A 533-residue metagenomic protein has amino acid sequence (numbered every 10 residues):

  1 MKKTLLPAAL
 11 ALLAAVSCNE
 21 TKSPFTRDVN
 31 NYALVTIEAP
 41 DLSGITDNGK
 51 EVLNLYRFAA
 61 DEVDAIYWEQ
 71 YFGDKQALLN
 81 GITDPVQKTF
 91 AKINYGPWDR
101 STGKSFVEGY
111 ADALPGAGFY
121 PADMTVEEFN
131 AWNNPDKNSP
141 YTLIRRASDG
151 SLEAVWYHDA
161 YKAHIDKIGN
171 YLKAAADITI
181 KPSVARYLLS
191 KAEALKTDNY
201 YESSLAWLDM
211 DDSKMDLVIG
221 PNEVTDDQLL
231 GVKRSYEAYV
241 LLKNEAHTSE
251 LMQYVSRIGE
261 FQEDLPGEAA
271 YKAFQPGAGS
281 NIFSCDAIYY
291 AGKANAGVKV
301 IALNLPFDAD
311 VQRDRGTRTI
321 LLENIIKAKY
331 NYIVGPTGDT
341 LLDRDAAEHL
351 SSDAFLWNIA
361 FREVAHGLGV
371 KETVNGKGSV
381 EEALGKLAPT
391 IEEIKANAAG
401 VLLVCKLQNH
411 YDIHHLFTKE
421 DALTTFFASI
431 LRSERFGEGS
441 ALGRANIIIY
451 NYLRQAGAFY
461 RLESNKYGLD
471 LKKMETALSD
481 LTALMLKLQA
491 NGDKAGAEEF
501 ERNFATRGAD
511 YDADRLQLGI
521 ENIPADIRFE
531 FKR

Functional and structural regions predicted by a protein language model:
A14-S17: C-terminal motif of bacterial Sec signal peptides marking the signal peptidase cleavage site
S23-K191: N-terminal helix-rich structural modules
Y157-A160, H164-A347, S351: Contiguous, non-catalytic segments that form substrate-binding/exosite surfaces or channel walls
K181, P389-K406: An active-site-proximal "capping" alpha-helix that borders the catalytic cofactor pocket
W357-K371, A396, V401: Active-site recognition of the HExxH zinc-binding catalytic motif
V370-I394: Post-HEXXH active-site segment of zinc metalloproteases
V401-E499: Long, well-structured alpha-helical subdomains associated with metal-dependent extracellular/ecto-lumenal hydrolases
T482-R533: Extended, compositionally biased alpha-helical segments that mediate assembly or anchoring
